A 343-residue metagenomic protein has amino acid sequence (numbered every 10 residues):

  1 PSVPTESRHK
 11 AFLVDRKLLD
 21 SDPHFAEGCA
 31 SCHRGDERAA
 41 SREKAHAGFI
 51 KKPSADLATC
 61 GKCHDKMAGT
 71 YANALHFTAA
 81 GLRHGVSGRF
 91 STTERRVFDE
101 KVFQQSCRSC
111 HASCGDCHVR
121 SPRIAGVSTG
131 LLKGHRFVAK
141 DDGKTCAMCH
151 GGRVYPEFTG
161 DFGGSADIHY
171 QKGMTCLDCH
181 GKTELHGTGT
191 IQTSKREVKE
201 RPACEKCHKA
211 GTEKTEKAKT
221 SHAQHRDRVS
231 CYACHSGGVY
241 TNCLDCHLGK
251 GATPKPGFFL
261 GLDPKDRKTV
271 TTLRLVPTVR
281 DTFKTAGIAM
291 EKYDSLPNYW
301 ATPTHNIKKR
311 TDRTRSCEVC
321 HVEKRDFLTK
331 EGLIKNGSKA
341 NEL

Functional and structural regions predicted by a protein language model:
P1-D141, M148-D227, P256-D312, K330-L343: Sequence context of c-type cytochrome heme-c attachment sites
H64, V239-T241, K324: Hydrophobic cores of alpha-helical transmembrane segments in multi-pass integral membrane proteins
E184, C231-H235: Transmembrane beta-strand segments that form the barrel wall of outer-membrane beta-barrel proteins
V229, G237-N242: Charged, compositionally biased non-catalytic regions
C234-S236, C246-L248: Hard-cation-handling environments
Y240, C317-C320: Hydrophobic, well-ordered secondary-structure elements that form the walls of internal hydrophobic environments
G251: Short Cys/His-rich micro-motifs in 6-15 aa windows
V319-T329: Ser/Thr/Pro-rich, low-complexity mucin-like regions that serve as glycosylated stalks/linkers or repetitive adhesive
